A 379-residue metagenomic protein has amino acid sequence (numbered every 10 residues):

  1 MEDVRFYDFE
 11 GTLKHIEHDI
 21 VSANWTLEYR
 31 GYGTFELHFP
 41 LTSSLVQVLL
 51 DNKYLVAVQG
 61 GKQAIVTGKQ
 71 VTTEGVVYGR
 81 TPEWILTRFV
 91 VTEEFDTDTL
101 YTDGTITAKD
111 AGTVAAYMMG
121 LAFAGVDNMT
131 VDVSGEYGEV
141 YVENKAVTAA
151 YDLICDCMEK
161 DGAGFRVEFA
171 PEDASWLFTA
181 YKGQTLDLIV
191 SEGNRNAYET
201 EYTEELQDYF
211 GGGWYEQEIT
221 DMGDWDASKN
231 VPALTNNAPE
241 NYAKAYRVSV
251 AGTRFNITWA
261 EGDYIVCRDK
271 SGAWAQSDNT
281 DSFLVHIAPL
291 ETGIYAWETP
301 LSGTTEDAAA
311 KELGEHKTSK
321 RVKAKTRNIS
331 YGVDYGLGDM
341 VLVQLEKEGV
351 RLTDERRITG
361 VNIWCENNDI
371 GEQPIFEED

Functional and structural regions predicted by a protein language model:
M1-H18: Polar/acidic, low-complexity leader/linker segments enriched in S/T/G and N/D
E2, G68-L86, M129-G213: Short beta-strand-centered interaction patches in the first periplasmic/extracellular domains of large envelope
V4, D51-G60, G338-E346: Short conserved beta-strand and strand-loop elements enriched in small hydrophobics with frequent Asp/Gly
I16-L45, A163-G164, E199-Y215, T220 (+1 more regions): An acidic/polar, Gly/Ser/Thr-rich interaction patch typically located in mid-to-C-terminal regions of proteins
S22-R30, A115-K145: N-terminal export/assembly leaders
S43-S44, L49-T130: Surface-exposed cap/loop segments at beta↔alpha junctions
S44-L49, A233-E240, F255-I257, I329-D334: Short, surface-exposed secondary-structure edge patches
W214-I287: Surface-exposed receptor/substrate recognition regions of extracellular proteins
